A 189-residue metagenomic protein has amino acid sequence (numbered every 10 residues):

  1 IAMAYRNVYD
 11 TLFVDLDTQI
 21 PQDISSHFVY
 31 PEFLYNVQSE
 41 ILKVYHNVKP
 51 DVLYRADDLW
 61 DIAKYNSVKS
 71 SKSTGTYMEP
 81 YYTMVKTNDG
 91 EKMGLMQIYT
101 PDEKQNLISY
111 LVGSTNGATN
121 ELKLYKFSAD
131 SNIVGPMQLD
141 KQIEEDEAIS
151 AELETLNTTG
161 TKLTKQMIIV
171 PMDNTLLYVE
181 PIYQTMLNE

Functional and structural regions predicted by a protein language model:
I1: Conserved catalytic-core segments centered on acid/base and nucleophilic motifs
A4-E189: Accessory, solvent-exposed terminal regions and/or long lumenal/extracellular loops of proteins
